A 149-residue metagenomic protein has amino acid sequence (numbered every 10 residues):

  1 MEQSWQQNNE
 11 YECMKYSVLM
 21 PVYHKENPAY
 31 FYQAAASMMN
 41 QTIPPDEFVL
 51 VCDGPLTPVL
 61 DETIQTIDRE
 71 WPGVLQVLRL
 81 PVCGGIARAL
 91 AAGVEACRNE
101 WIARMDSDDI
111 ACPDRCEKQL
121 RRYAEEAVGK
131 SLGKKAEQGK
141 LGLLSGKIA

Functional and structural regions predicted by a protein language model:
E2-A149: Nucleotide-sugar donor-binding/catalytic module of glycosyltransferases that assemble extracellular/cell-envelope
